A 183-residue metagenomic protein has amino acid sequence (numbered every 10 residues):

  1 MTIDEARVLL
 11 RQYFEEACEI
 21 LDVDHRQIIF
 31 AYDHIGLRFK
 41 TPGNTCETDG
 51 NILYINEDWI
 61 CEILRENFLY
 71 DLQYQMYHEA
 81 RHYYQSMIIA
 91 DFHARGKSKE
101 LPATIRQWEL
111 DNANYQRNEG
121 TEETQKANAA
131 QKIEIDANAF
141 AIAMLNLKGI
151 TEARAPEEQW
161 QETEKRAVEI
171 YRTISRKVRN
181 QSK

Functional and structural regions predicted by a protein language model:
M1, I20-H25, A90-F92, K148-A155: Surface-exposed helix-capping loop/turn segments at secondary-structure junctions
M1-L53: Auxiliary, metal-adjacent structural segments of Zn-dependent hydrolase domains
I3, E66-Y70, A130: Flexible, glycine- and charge-enriched loops at secondary-structure boundaries
A6, L10, Q73, A129 (+1 more regions): Hydrophobic (often cysteine-bearing) scaffold residues that line and stabilize catalytic clefts of nucleotide/cofactor
I35-Y70, Y83-M87, D91: Active-site scaffold of zinc-dependent metalloenzymes
R65, Y70-Y74, R95-E100, Q125: Acidic, low-complexity, intrinsically disordered interaction modules
Y74-M87, A137: Active-site recognition of the HExxH zinc-binding catalytic motif
K97-Q181: Metalloprotease/metallohydrolase-associated module, dominated by Zn2+-dependent proteases
